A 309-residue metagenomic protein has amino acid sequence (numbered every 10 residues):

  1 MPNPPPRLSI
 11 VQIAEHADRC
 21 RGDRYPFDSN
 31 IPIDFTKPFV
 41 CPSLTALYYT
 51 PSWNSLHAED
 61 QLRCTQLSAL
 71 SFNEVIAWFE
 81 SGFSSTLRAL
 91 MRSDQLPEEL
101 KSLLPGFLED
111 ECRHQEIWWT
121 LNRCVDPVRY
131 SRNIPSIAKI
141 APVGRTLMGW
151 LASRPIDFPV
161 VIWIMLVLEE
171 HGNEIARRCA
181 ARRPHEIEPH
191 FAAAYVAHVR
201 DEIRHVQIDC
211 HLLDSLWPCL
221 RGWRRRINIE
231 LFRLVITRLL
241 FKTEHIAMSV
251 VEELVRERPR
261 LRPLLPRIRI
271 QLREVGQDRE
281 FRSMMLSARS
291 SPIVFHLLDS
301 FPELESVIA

Functional and structural regions predicted by a protein language model:
M1-S102, R123-V160, C219-G222, N228-A309: Terminal targeting/low-complexity segments that flank the catalytic cores of oxidoreductases
I76-S84, F107-W118, N122, M165-A176 (+1 more regions): Alpha-helical transition-metal enzyme core signature, strongest for iron centers
T86-L90, L121, C179-R182, L212: Generic, well-ordered alpha-helical scaffold segments in large soluble proteins
K101-P105, A193-V196, R226: Short, charged, amphipathic alpha-helical segments
E111, E202, H211-D214, F232 (+1 more regions): Low-complexity, flexible helical/coil segments
K139-C179, P189, V199: Loop-centered beta-sheet repeat module
N173-R178, R182-E186, F191-P218: Active-site-proximal binding-pocket segments
